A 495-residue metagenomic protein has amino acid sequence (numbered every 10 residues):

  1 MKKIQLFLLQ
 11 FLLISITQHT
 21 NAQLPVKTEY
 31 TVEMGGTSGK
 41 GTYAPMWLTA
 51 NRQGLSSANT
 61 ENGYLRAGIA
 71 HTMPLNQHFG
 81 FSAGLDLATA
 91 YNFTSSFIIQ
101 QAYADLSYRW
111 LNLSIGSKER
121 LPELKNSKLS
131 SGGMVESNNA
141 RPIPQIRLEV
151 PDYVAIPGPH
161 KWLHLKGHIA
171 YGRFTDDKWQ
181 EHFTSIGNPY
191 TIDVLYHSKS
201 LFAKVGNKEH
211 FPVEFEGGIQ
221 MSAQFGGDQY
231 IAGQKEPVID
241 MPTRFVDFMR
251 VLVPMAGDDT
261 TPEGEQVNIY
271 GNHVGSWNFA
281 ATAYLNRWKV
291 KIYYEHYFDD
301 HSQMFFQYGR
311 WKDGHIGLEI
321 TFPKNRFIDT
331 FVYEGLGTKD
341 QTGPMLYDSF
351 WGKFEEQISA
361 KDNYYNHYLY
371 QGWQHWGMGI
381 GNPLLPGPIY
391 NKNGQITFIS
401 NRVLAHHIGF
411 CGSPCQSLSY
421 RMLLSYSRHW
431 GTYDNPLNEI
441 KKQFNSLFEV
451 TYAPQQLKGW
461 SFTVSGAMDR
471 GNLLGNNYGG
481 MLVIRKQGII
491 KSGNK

Functional and structural regions predicted by a protein language model:
M1-V26, S492-K495: Bacterial Sec-dependent N-terminal signal peptides
K3-I4, V213-A223, D228-K495: Exposed, low-structure sequence patches enriched in small/polar residues
T20-R120, S127-S130, M134-Y153, K161-L165 (+1 more regions): Beta-barrel outer-membrane channel/assembly domains of diderm bacteria
Q23-T28, H71-S82, T94, S107-L111 (+7 more regions): Short loop/turn motifs that connect adjacent beta-strands in outer-membrane beta-barrel proteins
T28-G41, F81-T89, L106, L113-E119 (+7 more regions): Transmembrane beta-barrel strands of outer-membrane/channel proteins
T37-G39, D86-N92, K118-M134, A155 (+7 more regions): Sequence/structural signature of outer-membrane beta-barrel proteins
A50-Q53, D86, L129-G132, H182-G187 (+3 more regions): Extracytoplasmic loops and strand-loop junctions of Gram-negative outer membrane beta-barrel proteins
L121-Q234: Internal, well-ordered domain-core segments that constitute the primary functional module of diverse proteins
